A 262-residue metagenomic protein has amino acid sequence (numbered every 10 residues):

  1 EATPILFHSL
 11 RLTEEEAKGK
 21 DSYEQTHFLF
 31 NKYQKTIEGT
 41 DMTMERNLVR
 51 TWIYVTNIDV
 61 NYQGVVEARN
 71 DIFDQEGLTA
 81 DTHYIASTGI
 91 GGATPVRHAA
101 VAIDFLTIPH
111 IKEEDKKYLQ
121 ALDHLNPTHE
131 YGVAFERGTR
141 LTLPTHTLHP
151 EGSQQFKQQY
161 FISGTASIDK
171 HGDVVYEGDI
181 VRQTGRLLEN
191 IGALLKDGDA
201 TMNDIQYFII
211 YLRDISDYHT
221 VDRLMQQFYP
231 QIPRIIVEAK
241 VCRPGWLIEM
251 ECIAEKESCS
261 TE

Functional and structural regions predicted by a protein language model:
E1-Y207, Y211-E262: N-terminal presequence-like segments and the immediate start of the first folded domain
